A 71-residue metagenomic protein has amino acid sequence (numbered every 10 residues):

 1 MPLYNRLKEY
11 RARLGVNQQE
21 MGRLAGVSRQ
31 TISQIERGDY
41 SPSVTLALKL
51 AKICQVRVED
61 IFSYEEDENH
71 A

Functional and structural regions predicted by a protein language model:
N5-L24: Short basic helix-loop element that most often maps to the first helix and adjoining turn of HTH DNA-binding modules
L7, M21-G22, I32-I35, I61: Conserved hydrophobic/aromatic packing and binding residues within compact polymer-binding modules
V27-Y40: Recognition helix of helix-turn-helix/homeodomain-like DNA-binding domains that insert into the DNA major groove
D39-K49, E68: Short, basic-rich loop-to-helix N-cap that marks the start of a DNA-contacting helix
T45-D60: DNA major-groove recognition helix of helix-turn-helix/homeodomain DNA-binding modules
F62-A71: Short, charged recognition helix plus adjacent turn of helix-turn-helix-like nucleic-acid-binding domains
